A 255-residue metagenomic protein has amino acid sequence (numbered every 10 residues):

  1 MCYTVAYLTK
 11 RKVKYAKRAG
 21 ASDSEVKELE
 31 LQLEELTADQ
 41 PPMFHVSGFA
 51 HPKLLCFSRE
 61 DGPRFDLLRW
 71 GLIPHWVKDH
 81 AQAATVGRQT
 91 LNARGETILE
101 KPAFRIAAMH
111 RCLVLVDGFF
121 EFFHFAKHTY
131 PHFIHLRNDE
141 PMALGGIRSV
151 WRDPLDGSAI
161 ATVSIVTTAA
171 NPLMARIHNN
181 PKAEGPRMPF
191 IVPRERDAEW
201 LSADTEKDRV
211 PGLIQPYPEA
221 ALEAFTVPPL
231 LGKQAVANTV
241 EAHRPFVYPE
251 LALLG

Functional and structural regions predicted by a protein language model:
M1-G255: Short linear sequence motif anchored by a di-proline
